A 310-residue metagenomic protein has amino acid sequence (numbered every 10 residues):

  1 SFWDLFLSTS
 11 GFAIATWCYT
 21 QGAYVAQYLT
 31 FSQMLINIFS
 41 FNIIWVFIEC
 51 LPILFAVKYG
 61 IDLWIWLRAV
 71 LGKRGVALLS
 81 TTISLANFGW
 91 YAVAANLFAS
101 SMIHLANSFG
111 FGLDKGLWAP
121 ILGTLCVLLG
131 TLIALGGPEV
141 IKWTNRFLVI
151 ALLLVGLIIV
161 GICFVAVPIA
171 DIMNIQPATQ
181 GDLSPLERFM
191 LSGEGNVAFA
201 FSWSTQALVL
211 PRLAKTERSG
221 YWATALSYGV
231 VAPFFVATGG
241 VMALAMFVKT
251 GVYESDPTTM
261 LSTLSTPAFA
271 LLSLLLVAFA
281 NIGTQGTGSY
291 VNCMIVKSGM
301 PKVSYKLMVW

Functional and structural regions predicted by a protein language model:
S1-L35, L157, T179-G193, R212-S219: Membrane-interface "cap" regions at the ends of multi-pass membrane proteins
Y24-L54, G75-S80, I103, S227-P233: Extracellular loop-to-transmembrane helix junctions
Y24-Y28, L54, L78, H104-F109 (+3 more regions): Membrane-water interface regions at transmembrane-helix termini and the short interhelical loops of multi-pass membrane
N37-L71, S80-A95: Juxtamembrane transmembrane-helix boundary signature
V76-G112, A278-S298: Hydrophobic transmembrane alpha-helices that form the core helical bundles of multi-pass secondary transporters
A95, S100, A151-A178, S192 (+2 more regions): Hydrophobic alpha-helical segments and their helix-loop junctions in multi-pass secondary transporters
I121-C163, T224-Y228: Membrane-interface loop-to-helix entry segments
F234, T238-Q285, S289, K302: TM-loop-TM module centered on a large, flexible mid-protein loop between adjacent transmembrane helices in multi-pass
